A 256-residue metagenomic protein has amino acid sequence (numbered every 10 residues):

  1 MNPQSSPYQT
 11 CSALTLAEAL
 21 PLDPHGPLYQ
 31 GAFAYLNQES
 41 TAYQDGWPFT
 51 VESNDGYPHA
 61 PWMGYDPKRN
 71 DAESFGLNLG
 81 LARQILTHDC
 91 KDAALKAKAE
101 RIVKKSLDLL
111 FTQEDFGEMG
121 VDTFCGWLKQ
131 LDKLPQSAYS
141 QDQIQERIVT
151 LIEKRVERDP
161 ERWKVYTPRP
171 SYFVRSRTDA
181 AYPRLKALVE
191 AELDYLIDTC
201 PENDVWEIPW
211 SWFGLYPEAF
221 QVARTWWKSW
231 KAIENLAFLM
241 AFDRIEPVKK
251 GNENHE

Functional and structural regions predicted by a protein language model:
M1, P27-W47, D92-D115, Q143-E161 (+2 more regions): Long, well-ordered core segments of solenoidal/helical folds
M1-C11, W62-G76, D108-V121, E157-V165 (+2 more regions): Solvent-exposed loop and edge beta-strand segments that line ligand/cofactor-binding and catalytic clefts
M1-E100: Extended ligand-binding groove/face enriched in aromatic
M1-Y8, S12, L131-K154, R244-E246 (+1 more regions): Ser/Thr/Asn(+Pro)-rich, low-complexity disordered segments
C11-P24, G80-K91, T123-S137, S171-L185 (+1 more regions): Well-ordered alpha-helical scaffold segments within catalytic/enzyme domains
H59-W62, D71, G76, R83 (+2 more regions): Phosphate-rich cofactor/ligand-interacting catalytic cores and adjacent structured alpha/beta frameworks
R147-T150, K154, P168-S229: Accessory, usually C-terminal, subdomains that scaffold auxiliary metal cofactors
F213-E256: Long, positively charged, glycine-interspersed low-complexity recognition regions
